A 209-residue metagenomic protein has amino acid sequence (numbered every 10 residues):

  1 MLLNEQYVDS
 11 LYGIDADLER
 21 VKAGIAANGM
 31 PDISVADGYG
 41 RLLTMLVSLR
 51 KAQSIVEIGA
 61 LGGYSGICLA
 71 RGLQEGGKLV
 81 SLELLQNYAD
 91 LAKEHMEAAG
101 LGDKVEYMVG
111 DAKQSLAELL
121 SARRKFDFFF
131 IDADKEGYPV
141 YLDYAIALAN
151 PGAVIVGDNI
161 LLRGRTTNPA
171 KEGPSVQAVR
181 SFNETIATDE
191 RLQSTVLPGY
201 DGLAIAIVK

Functional and structural regions predicted by a protein language model:
M1-F128, K135-V156, I160-K209: A short alpha-helical cap/connector motif
